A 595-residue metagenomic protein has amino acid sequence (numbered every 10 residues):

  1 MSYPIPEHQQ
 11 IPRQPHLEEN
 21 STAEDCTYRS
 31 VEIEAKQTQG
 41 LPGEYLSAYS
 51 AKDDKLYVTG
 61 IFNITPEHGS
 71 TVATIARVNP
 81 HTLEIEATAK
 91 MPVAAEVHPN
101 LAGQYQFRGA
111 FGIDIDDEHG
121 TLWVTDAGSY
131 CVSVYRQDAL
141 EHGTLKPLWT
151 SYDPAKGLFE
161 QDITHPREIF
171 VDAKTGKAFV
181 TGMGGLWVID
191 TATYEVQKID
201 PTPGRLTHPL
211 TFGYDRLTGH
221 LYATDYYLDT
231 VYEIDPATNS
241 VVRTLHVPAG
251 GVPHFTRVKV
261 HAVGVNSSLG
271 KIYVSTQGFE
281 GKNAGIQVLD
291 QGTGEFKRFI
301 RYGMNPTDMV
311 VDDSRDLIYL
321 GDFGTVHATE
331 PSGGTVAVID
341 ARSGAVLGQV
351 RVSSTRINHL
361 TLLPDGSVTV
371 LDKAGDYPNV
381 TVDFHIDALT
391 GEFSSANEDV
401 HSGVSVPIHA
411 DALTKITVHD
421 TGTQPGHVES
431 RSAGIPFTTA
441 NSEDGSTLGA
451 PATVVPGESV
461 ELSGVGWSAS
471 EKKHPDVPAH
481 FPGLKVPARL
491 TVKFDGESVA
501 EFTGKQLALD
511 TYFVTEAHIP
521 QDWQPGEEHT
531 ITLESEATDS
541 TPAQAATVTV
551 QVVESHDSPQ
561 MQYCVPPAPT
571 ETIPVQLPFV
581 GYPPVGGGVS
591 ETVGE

Functional and structural regions predicted by a protein language model:
M1-I435, I519, E536: Predominantly soluble domains enriched in secretory-pathway, periplasmic, or organellar proteins
P15, E19-S21, I33-Q39, V134 (+5 more regions): Extracytoplasmic/secretory-pathway segments with low complexity and glycosylation-like composition
